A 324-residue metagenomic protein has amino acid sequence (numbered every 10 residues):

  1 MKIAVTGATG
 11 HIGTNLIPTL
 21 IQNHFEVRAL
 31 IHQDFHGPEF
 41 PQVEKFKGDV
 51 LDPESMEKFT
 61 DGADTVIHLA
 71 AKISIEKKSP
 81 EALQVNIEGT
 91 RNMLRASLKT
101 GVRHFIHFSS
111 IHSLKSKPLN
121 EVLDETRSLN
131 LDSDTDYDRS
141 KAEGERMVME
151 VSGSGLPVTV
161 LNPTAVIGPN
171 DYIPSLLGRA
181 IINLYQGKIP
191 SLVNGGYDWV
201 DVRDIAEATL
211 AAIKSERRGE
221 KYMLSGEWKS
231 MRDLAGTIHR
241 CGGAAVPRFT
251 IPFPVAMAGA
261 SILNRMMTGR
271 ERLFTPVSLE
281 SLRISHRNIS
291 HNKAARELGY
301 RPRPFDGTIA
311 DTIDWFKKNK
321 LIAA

Functional and structural regions predicted by a protein language model:
I3-N23: N-terminal Rossmann NAD(P)H-binding glycine-rich loop of SDR-like oxidoreductase domains
F35-E39, V43-E88, A96: NAD(P)H-binding glycine-rich loop region in Rossmannoid oxidoreductase-like domains and their noncatalytic homologs
I75, I111-E121, V166-S175: Conserved catalytic-site region of short-chain dehydrogenase/reductase
E88-D136: Conserved Rossmann-fold NAD(P)-dependent oxidoreductase catalytic core, especially the SDR/UDP-sugar
S128-D132, A180-V200, D204, E216: A conserved pocket-lining segment of Rossmann-fold NAD(P)-dependent short-chain dehydrogenase/reductase
E143, P174-L176, V193-I213, E220: Substrate-positioning beta->alpha
R146-P169: Conserved beta-loop-beta element that borders a ligand/cofactor-binding pocket
A208-L273, H291, R296, P304-A324: Mid/C-terminal beta-alpha module of Rossmann-like enzyme folds, strongest in SDR-family dehydrogenases/epimerases
